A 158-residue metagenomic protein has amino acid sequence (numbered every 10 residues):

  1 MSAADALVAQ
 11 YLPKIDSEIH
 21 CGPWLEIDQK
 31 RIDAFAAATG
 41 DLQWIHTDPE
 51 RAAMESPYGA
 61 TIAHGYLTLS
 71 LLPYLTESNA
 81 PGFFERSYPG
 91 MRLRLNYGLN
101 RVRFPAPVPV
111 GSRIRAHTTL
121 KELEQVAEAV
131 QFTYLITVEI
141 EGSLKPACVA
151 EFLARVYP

Functional and structural regions predicted by a protein language model:
M1-I15, F104-P158: HotDog/MaoC-like acyl-thioester-processing domains
S2-L95: Hot-dog-fold acyl-thioester-processing enzymes
H20, W24-E26, R103, L153-R155: Generic structural detector for well-ordered beta-strands
S87, V102-R103: Extended, positively charged loop/linker patches that create polyanion-binding surfaces
Y97-R101: A beta-strand/beta-hairpin structural motif
